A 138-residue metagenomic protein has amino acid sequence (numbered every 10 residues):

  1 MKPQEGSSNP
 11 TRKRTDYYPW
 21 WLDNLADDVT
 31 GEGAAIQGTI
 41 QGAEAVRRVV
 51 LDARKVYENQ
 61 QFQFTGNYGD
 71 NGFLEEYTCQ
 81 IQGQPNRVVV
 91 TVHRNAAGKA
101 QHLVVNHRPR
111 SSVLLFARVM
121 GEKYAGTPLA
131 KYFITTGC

Functional and structural regions predicted by a protein language model:
M1-C138: C-terminal and inter-domain tail/linker signature
